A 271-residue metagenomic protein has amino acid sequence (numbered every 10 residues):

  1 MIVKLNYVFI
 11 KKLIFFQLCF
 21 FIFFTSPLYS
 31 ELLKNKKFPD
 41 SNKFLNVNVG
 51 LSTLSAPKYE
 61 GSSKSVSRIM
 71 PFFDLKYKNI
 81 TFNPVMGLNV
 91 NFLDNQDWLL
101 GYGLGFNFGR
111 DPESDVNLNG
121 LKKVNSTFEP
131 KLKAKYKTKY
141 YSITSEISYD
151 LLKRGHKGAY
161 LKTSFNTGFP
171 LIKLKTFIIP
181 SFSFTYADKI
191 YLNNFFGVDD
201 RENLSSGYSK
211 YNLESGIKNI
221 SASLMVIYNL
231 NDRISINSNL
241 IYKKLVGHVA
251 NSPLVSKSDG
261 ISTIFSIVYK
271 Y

Functional and structural regions predicted by a protein language model:
M1-K43: Cleavable N-terminal export/targeting peptides
S30-N83, L88: Short glycine/proline- and aromatic-enriched beta-strand/turn motifs that initiate or cap beta-hairpins
S41, S63-S65, F82, K122-S126 (+3 more regions): Short sequence motifs at beta-strands and strand-loop junctions characteristic of Gram-negative outer-membrane
V47, N79-F82, W98, Y140-T144 (+2 more regions): Repeated loop/turn-to-beta-strand initiation elements of outer-membrane beta-barrel proteins
V49-S55, M86, Y102-F108, S145-Y149 (+2 more regions): Transmembrane beta-barrel strands of outer-membrane/channel proteins
P57-Y59, V116-G120, S148-K153, G207-N212 (+1 more regions): Extracellular loop and loop/strand-boundary signature of outer-membrane beta-barrel proteins
M70-D74, F165, S258-Y271: Outer-membrane beta-barrel "beta-signal"
N91, H156-N237, K243-V249, L254 (+1 more regions): Outer-membrane beta-barrel transmembrane domain signature
